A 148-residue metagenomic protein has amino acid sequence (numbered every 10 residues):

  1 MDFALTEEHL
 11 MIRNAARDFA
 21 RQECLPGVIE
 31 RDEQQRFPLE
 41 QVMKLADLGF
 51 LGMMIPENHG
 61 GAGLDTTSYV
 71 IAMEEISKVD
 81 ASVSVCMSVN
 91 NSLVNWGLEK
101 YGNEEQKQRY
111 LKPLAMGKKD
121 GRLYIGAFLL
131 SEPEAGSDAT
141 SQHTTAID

Functional and structural regions predicted by a protein language model:
M1-M11: Intrinsic disorder at enzyme termini
M11-Q22: A non-catalytic, amphipathic alpha-helix used as a structural packing/dimerization or gating element in enzyme scaffolds
C24-D148: Glycine-rich flavin
